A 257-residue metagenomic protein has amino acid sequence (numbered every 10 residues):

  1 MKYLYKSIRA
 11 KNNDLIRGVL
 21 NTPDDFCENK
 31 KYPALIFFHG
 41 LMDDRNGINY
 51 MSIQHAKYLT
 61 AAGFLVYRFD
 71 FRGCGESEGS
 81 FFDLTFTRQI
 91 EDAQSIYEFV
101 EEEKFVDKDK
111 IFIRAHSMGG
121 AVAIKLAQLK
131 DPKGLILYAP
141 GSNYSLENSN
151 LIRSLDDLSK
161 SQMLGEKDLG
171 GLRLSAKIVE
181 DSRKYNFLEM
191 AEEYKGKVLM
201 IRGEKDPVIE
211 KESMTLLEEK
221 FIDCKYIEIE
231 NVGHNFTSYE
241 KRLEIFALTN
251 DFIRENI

Functional and structural regions predicted by a protein language model:
M1-K30: N-terminal cap/lid segment of alpha/beta-hydrolase-fold proteins
Y5, I16, D131-E228, V232-I257: The alpha/beta-hydrolase serine catalytic core
K30-G40: Short beta-strand element of the alpha/beta-hydrolase
M42-A56, F71, E212: The serine-hydrolase catalytic nucleophile loop
R72-L84: Glycine-rich "HGGG/HGxG" loop immediately N-terminal to the catalytic nucleophile of the alpha/beta-hydrolase
D83-K104: Alpha/beta-hydrolase active-site loop
F105-S117: Alpha/beta-hydrolase fold nucleophile elbow
A115-K125: Glycine-rich nucleophile elbow surrounding the catalytic serine of serine-hydrolase chemistry
